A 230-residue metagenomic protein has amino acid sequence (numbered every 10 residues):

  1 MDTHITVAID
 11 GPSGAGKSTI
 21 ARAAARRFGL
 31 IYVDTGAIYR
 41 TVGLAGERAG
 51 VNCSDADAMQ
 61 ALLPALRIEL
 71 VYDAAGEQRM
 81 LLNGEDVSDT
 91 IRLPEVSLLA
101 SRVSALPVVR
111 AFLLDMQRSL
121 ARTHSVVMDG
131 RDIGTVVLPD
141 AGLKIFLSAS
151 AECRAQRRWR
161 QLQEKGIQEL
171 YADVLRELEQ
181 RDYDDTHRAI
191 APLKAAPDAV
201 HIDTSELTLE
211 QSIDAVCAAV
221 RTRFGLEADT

Functional and structural regions predicted by a protein language model:
M1-T6: Extreme N-terminal, non-catalytic leader segments that precede Walker-type/kinase nucleotide-binding cores
I9: Hydrophobic anchor at the beta1->P-loop junction of P-loop NTPases
P12: P-loop (Walker A) phosphate-binding loop of NTP-binding proteins
K17: Conserved lysine of the Walker
I20: Hydrophobic positions on the alpha1 helix immediately C-terminal to the Walker A/P-loop
R26-R92: N-terminal phosphate/diphosphate-binding loop that engages ATP/GTP or pyrophosphate donors across diverse enzyme folds
Y72, Q117-H124, I133-V136, D140 (+1 more regions): Small-molecule kinase domains that catalyze NTP-dependent phosphoryl transfer to phosphate-bearing small molecules
S88-K165: ATP-dependent NMP and nucleoside kinases share a basic, alpha-helical "lid"
